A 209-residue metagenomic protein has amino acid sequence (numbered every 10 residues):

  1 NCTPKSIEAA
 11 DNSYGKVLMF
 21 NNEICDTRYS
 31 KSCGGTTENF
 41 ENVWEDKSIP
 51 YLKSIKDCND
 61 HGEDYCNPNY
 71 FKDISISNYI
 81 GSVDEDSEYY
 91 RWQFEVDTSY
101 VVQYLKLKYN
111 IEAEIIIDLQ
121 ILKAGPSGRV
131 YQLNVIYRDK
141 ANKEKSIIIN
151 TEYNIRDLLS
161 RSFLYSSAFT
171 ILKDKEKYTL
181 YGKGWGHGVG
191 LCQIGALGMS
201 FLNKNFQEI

Functional and structural regions predicted by a protein language model:
N1-I209: Conserved, single-site charged/polar hotspot
